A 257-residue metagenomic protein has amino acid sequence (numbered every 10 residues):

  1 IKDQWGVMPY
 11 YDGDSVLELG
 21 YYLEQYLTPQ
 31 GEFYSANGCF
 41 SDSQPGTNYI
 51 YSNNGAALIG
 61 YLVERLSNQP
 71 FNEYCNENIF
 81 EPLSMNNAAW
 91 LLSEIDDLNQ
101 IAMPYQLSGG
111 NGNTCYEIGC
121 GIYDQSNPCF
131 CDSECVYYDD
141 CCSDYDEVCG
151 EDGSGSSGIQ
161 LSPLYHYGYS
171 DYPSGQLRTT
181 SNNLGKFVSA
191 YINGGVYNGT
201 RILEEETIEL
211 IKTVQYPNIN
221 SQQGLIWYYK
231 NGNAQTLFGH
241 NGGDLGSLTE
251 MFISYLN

Functional and structural regions predicted by a protein language model:
I1-G110, E151-L245: Short, surface-exposed loop or secondary-structure junction motifs that flank catalytic or metal-binding residues
N111-G150: Secreted, short cysteine-rich peptides and small extracellular cysteine-rich domains stabilized by multiple disulfide
N127, A234-T236, L256-N257: Beta-strand-connecting loop/turn residues
D139, L225, T249: Residue-level detector of short, conserved catalytic/binding motifs and their immediate flanks
S247-L256: Short, surface-exposed beta-strand/loop micro-motifs that present aromatic residues
